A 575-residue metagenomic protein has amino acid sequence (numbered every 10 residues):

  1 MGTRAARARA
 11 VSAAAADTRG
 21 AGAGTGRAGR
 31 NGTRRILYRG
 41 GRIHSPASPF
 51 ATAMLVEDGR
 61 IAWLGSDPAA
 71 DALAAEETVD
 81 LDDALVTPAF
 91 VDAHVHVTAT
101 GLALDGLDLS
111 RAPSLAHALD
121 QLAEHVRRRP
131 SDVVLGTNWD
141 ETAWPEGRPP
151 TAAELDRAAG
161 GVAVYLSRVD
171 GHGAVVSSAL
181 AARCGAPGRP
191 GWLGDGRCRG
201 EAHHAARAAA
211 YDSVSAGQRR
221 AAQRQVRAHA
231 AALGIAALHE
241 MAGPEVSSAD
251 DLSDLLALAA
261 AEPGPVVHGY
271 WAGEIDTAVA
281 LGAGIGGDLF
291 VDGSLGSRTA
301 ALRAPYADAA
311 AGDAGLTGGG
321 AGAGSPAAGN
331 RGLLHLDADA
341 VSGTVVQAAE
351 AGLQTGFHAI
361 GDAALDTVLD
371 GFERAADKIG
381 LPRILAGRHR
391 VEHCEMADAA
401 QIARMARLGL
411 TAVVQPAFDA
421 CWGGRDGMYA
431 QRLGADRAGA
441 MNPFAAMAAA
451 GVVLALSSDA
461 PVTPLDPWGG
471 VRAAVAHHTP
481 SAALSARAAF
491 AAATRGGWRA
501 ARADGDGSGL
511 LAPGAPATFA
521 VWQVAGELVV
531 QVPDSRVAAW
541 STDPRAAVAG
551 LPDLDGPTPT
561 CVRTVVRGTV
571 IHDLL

Functional and structural regions predicted by a protein language model:
G2-R7, R30-G40, H44-P263, T277 (+6 more regions): Divalent metal-binding segments
H44, T479-P480, S485-R495, R499 (+2 more regions): C-terminal cap of metal-dependent C-N hydrolases
V91-A93, L166, L238-H239, V267-A272 (+5 more regions): Hydrophobic faces of well-ordered beta-strands that scaffold small-molecule active sites in alpha/beta enzyme cores
S178, D250-L252, L365-E373, W422-Y429 (+2 more regions): Histidine/acidic-residue-rich catalytic or RNA/ligand-binding cores of hydrolases and nuclease-related proteins
A259-I285, R388-E395, A399, G427-V452: Phosphate/diphosphate-binding loops
L281-G284, E373-A375, M405-V413, A450-V453 (+1 more regions): Glycine-enriched alpha-helix->loop->beta-strand junction motifs that scaffold or abut catalytic
G332-R374, A493, A500-Q523: Long hydrophobic segments that form regular secondary structure
L353-D362, V414-P416, M447-G469, G514: Short acidic/histidine-rich active-site segments
